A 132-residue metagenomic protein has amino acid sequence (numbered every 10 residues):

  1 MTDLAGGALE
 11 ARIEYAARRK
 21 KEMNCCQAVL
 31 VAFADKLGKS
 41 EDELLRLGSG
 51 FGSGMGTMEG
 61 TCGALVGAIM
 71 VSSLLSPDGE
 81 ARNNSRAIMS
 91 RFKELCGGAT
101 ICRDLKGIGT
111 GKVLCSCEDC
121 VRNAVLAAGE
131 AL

Functional and structural regions predicted by a protein language model:
M1-K20: Polybasic, low-complexity association/targeting segments
T2-A5, L30-S49, L95-C102: Acidic-glycine-rich active-site phosphate/pyrophosphate-binding loop
D3-A5, R86-L132: C-terminal binding/interaction regions
A16, V29, F33, L47-G52 (+2 more regions): Short alpha-helical scaffolding segments that buttress acidic/His motifs in well-ordered protein cores
V29-F33, L65-L75, A124-A128: Buried hydrophobic packing segments
L37-L47, S73-A87: Phosphate-handling active-site elements
F51-V71: Glycine/serine-rich anion-binding loops at beta->alpha junctions that coordinate negatively charged ligand groups
G63-A64, A68, S76, E80 (+2 more regions): Catalytic phosphate/nucleotide-handling subdomain of diverse soluble enzymes
